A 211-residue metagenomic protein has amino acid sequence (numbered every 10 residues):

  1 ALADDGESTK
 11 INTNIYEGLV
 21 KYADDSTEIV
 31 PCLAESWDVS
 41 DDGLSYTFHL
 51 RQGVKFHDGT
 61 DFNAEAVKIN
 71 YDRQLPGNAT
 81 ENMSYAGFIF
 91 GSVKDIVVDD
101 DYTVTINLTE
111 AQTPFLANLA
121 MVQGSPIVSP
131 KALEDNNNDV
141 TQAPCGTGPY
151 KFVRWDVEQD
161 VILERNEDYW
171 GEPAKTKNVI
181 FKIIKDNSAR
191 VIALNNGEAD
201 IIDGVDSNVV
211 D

Functional and structural regions predicted by a protein language model:
A1, E35, S45-F48, V67-N70 (+5 more regions): Short, well-ordered beta-strand elements
A1-D41, D72, C145: N-terminal lobe/hinge region of extracytoplasmic solute-binding protein
V20, D24, K55, D72-A79 (+5 more regions): Sec-exported extracytoplasmic/periplasmic mature domains
A23-D24, A120-A174, N178, S188: Gly/Pro-rich hinge or "lid" segments in bacterial periplasmic/extracellular proteins
E35-T80, T105, R190-A193: Aromatic- and charge-enriched surface segment that lines or borders ligand/interaction sites
S40-D41, V98-D100, V157: Residue-level recognition of beta-strand termini and adjacent short loop/turns
H49, S84-K131: Surface-exposed binding/hinge segments that line and control ligand-binding clefts or catalytic entry sites
N166-V210: Ligand-site clamp/hinge motif
